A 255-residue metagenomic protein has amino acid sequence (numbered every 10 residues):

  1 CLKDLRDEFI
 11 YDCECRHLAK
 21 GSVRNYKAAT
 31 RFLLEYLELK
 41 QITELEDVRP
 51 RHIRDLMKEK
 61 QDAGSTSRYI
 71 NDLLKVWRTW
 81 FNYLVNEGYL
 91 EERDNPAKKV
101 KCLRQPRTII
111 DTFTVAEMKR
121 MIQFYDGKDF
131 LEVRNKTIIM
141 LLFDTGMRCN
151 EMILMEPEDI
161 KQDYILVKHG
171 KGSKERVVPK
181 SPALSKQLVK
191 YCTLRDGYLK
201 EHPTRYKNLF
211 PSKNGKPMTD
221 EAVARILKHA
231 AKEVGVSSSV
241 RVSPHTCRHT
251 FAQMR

Functional and structural regions predicted by a protein language model:
C1-R255: Conserved catalytic core of the tyrosine transesterase superfamily
